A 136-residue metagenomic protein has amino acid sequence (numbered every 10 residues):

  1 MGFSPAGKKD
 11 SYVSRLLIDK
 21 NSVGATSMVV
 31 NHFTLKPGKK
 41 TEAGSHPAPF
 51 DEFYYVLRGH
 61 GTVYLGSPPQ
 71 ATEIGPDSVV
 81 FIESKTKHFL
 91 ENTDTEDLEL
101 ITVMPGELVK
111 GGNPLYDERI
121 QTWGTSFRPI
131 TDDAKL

Functional and structural regions predicted by a protein language model:
M1-S27, K36-P37, E42-A43, G112-L136: A short, N-terminal "cap"/entry segment at the start of jelly-roll beta-barrel domains of the cupin/DSBH fold
D10-S11, P49-F50, D97: Short acidic/glycine-enriched loop/turn segments that link adjacent beta-strands
T26-M28, H46-P47, P68, T93-T95: Short glycine/proline-enriched turns and hinge-like loops at secondary-structure junctions
S27-F33, F81, T95-G112: A short hydrophobic beta-strand segment most commonly corresponding to one strand of the jelly-roll/cupin
K36, S67, I74-D94, V103-P105: Conserved metal-binding segment of the jelly-roll/cupin
K40-A43, P47-P76, T86: A short beta-strand-loop-beta hairpin characteristic of the jelly-roll/cupin
G61-T62, K87-H88, G106-K110: Short Gly/Pro-enriched loop/turn and capping motifs at secondary-structure junctions
